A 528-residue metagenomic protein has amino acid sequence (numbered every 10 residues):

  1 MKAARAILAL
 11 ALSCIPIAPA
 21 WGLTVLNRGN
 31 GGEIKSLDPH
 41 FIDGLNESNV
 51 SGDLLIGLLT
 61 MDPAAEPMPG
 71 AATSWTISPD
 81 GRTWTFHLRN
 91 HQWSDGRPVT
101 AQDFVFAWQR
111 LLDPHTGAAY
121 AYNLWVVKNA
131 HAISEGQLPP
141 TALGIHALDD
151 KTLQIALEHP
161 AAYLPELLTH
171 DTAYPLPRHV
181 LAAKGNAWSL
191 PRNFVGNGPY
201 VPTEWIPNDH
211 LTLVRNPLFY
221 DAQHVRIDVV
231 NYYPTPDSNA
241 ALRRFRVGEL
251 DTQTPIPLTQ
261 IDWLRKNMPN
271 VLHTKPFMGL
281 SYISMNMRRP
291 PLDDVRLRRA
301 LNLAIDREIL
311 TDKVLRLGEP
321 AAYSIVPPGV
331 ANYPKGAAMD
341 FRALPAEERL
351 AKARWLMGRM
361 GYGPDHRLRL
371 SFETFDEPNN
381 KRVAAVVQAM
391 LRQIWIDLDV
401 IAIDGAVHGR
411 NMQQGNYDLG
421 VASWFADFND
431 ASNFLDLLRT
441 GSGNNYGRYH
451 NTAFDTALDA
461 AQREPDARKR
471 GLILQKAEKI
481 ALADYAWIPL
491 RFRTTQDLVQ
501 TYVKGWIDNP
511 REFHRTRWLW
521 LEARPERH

Functional and structural regions predicted by a protein language model:
R28, P207, R354-A426, A467 (+1 more regions): Ligand/substrate-recognition segments at binding pockets and active sites
G29-P79, Q109, N193-N197: N-terminal lobe/hinge region of extracytoplasmic solute-binding protein
T73-A121, Q154, R244, P291-D293: Aromatic- and charge-enriched surface segment that lines or borders ligand/interaction sites
L112-H115, L164-L168, H273, R288 (+3 more regions): Periplasmic-binding protein-like
G136-A142, H146, D150-K151, H159-V225 (+5 more regions): Gly/Pro-rich hinge or "lid" segments in bacterial periplasmic/extracellular proteins
I145-H146, A346, D397-H408, D436-T501 (+1 more regions): Extracytoplasmic/peripheral linker and loop segments enriched in polar/acidic and small residues with frequent Thr/Pro
T203-V214, N231-R289, D312: Extracellular/periplasmic solute-recognition and catalytic clefts
A321-R359, E377-R382: Structural transition elements
